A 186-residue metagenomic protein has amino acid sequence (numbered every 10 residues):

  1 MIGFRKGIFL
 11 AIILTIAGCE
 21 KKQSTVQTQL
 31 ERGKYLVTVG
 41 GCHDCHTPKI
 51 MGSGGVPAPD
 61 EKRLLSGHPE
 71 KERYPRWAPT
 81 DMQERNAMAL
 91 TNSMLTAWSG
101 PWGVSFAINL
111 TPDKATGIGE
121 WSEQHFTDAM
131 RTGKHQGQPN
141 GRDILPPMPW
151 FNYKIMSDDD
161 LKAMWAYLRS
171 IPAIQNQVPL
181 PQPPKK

Functional and structural regions predicted by a protein language model:
G3-L10: Sec-dependent signal peptide recognition, specifically the positively charged N-region followed immediately by
T15-G18: C-terminal motif of bacterial Sec signal peptides marking the signal peptidase cleavage site
E20, T47-F106, H135-K186: Flexible coil segments in periplasmic/lumen-exposed cytochrome c-class electron-transfer proteins
K21-T38, I50-G55, P75-R76, T116: Electrostatic cytochrome c docking/interface patches
Q29-R32, G41, F106, S122 (+2 more regions): Stable alpha-helical elements in mature extracytoplasmic
G33, V39-K49, F126, M164 (+1 more regions): The canonical Cys-X-X-Cys-His
T111-I118, P149-K154: Second-shell loop/turn segments in exported
D128-Q136: Glycine-rich, acidic and aromatic/proline-enriched surface loops and short helix-turn segments that act as binding
